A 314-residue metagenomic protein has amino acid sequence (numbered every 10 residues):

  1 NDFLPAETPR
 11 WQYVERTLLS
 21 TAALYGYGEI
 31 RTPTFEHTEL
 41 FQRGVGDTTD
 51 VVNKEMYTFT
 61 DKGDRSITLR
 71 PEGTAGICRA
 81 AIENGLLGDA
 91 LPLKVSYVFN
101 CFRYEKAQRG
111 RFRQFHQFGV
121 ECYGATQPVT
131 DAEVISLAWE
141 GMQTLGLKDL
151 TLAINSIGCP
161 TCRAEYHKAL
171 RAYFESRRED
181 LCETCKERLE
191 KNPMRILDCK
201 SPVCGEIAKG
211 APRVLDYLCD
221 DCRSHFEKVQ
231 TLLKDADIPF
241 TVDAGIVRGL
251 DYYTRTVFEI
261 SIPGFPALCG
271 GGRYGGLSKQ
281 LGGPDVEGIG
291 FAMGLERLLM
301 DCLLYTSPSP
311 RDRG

Functional and structural regions predicted by a protein language model:
N1-S307: TRNA-recognition modules of translation machinery and tRNA-sensing kinases, especially anticodon-binding
P308-G314: A short, hydrophobic C-terminal helix/tail in secreted or cell-surface proteins
